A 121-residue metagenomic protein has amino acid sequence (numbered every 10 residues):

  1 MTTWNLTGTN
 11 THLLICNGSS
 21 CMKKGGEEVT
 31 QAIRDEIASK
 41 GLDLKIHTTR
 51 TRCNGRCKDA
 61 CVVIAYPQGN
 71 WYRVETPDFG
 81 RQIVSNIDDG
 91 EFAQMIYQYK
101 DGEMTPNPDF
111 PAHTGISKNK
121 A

Functional and structural regions predicted by a protein language model:
M1-L6, K118-A121: Short, low-complexity, intrinsically disordered N-terminal peptides in bacterial proteins
T3-I15, R34-G55: Immediate flanking context of iron-sulfur cluster ligation sites
N10-E28, T49-P67: Local cysteine-cluster metal-coordination motifs and their immediate loop/turn environment, predominantly Fe-S cluster
K23-K24, K40, K45, K58 (+2 more regions): Context-gated lysine
G25, K45, T49, Y72-E75: Generic, well-ordered alpha-helical segments
E27-Q31, D35: Negatively charged, low-complexity tracts enriched in Asp/Glu with abundant Ser/Thr
V63-P77, R81-V84, D89-A121: Short flanking/linker segments adjacent to small metal-binding domains or redox-active Cys/His motifs
